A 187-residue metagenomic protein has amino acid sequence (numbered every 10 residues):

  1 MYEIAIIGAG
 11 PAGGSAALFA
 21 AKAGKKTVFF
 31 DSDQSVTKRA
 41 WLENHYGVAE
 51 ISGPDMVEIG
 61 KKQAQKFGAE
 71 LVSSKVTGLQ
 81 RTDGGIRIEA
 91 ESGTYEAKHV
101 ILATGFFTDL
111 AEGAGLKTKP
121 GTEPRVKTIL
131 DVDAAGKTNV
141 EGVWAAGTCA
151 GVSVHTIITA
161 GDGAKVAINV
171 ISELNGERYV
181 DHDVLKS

Functional and structural regions predicted by a protein language model:
Y2, A90-H99, N139: Core beta-strand elements of the Rossmann-like FAD/NAD(P) dinucleotide-binding domain in flavoenzyme oxidoreductases
I4-D55: Beta1-alpha1 glycine-rich phosphate/pyrophosphate-binding loop at the start of Rossmann-like nucleotide-binding domains
A5-I7, Y95-F107: Short hydrophobic core segments
S15, F19-A20, V100, L110 (+1 more regions): Hydrophobic/aromatic ligand-binding patch that stacks against planar heteroaromatic rings of cofactors or nucleotides
A40-E91: N-terminal Rossmann-like dinucleotide/flavin-binding domain of flavoprotein oxidoreductases that bind FAD/FMN
F107-G151: FAD-site-proximal beta/loop scaffold in flavoenzymes
A146-V184: A conserved FAD-binding loop/helix module that cradles the flavin
